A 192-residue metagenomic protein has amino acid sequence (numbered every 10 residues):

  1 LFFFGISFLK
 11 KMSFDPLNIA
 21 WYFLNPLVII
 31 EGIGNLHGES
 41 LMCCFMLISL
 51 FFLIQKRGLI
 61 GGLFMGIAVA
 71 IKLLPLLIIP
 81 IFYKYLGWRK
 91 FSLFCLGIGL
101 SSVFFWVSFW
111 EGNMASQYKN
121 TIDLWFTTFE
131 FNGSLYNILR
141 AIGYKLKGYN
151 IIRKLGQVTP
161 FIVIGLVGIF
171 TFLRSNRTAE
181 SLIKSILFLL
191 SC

Functional and structural regions predicted by a protein language model:
F2-F8, T128-C192: Aromatic/glycine/proline-enriched transmembrane-helix motif characteristic of membrane-embedded glycan-assembly enzymes
G5-L27, R177-S181: Transmembrane-helix signature of polytopic, membrane-embedded enzymes that assemble or transfer cell-envelope glycans
N25-I29, F45-S49, F64, L76-P80 (+2 more regions): Hydrophobic, membrane-inserted alpha-helices
I33-E39: Short acidic/glycine- and proline-prone juxtamembrane loop motifs at membrane-interface regions of multi-pass membrane
L41-R57: Specific aromatic-rich, kink-prone transmembrane helix
L59, L63-K84: Transmembrane helices and adjacent periplasmic/lumenal helix-loop junctions of polyprenol-phosphate-dependent
G87-W110: Hydrophobic alpha-helical membrane-interfacial segments at the cytosolic entry of transmembrane helices
V107-I138: Extracytoplasmic catalytic-loop and juxtamembrane helix elements of membrane-embedded, polyprenol/dolichol-linked
